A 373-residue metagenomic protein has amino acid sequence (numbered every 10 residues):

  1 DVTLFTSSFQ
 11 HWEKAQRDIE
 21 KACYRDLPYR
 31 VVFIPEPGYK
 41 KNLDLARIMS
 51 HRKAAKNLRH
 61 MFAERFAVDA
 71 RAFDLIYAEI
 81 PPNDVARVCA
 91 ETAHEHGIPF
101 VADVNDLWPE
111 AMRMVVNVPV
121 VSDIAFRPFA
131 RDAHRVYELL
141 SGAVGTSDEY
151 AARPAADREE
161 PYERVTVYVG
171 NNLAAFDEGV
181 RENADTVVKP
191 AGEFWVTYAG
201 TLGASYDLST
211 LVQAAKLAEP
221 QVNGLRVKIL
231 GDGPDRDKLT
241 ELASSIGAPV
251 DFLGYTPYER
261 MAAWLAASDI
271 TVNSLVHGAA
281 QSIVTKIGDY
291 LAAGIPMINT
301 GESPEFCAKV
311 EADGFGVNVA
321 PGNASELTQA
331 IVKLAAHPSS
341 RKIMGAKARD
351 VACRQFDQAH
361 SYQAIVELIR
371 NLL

Functional and structural regions predicted by a protein language model:
D1-L27, K216-E219: N-terminal subdomain of nucleotide-sugar transferases
S8, E149, V167-G170: Carbohydrate-associated surface elements
K56-R59, D84-R87, E91-H96, D123-A143: Membrane-proximal helix-turn-helix segments that form the acceptor-binding/catalytic region of lipid-linked
S141, L265-A280, I295: Acidic donor-binding loop of glycosyltransferase active sites
A155, N171-V187, G192, D207: Acidic anion/phosphate-binding donor-loop and adjacent secondary structure in glycosyltransferase catalytic cores
V187-Y206, L211-K216, K228: Conserved donor-binding/catalytic core segment of Leloir-type glycosyltransferases
V222-G224, K228, D237-A262: Nucleotide-activated donor-binding/catalytic signature segment of Leloir-type glycosyltransferases, i.e., the conserved
K333, S340-Q355, A364-E367: A short, well-ordered alpha-helix in the C-terminal region of glycosyltransferases
